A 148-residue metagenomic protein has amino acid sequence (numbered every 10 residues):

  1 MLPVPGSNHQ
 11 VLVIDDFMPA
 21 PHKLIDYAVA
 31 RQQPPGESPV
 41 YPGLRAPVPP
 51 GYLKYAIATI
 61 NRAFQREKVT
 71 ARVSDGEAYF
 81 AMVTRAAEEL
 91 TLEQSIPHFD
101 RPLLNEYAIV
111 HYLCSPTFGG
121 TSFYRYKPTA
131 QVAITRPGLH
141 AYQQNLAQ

Functional and structural regions predicted by a protein language model:
M1-Q148: Fe(II)/2-oxoglutarate oxygenase catalytic core
